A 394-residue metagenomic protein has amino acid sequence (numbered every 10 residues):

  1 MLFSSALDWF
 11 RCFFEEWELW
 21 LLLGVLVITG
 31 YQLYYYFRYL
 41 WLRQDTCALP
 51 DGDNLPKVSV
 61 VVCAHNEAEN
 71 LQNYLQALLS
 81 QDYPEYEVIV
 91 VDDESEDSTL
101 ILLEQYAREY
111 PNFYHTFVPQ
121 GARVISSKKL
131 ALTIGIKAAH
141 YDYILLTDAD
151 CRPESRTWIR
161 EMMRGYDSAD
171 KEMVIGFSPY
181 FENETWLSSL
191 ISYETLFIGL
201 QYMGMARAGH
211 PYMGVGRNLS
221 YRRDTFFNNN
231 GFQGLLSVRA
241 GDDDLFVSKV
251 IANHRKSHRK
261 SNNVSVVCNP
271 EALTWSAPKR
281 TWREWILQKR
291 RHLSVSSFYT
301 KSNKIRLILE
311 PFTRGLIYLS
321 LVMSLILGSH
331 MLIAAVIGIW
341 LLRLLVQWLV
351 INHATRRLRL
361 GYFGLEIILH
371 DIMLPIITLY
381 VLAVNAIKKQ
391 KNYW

Functional and structural regions predicted by a protein language model:
M1-G52, I351: N-terminal membrane-anchoring/stem segments of glycan-assembly enzymes
Y39-C47, E67-S80: Short, well-formed alpha-helical segments that are part of the catalytic scaffolds of diverse glycosyltransferases
G52, E310-Q390: Membrane-embedded multi-pass helical conduit in multi-pass membrane proteins, especially envelope-biosynthetic
P56-S59, E87: Cell-envelope/extracellular polymer assembly enzymes that use nucleotide-activated donors
L75-G121: Acidic donor-binding segment of Leloir-type glycosyltransferases
Y114-A131, G135-K137, E161-Q233, I286 (+3 more regions): Long helical/loop segments within the catalytic core of UDP-sugar-dependent glycosyltransferases, especially the large
Y141-R152: Short beta-strand-to-loop acidic/aromatic patch adjacent to the donor-nucleotide binding site
Y166-G199, F227, Q233-N303: Catalytic donor/gating beta->alpha subdomain of glycosyltransferases that bind UDP-sugars
